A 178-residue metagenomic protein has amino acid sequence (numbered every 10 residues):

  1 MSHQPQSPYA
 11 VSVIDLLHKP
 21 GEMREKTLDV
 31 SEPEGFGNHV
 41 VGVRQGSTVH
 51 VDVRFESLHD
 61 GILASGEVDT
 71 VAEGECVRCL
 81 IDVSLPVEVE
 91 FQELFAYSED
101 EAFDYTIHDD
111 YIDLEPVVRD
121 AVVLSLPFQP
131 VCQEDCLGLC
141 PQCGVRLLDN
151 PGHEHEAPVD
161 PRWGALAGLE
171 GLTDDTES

Functional and structural regions predicted by a protein language model:
M1-S178: Structured interface patches
